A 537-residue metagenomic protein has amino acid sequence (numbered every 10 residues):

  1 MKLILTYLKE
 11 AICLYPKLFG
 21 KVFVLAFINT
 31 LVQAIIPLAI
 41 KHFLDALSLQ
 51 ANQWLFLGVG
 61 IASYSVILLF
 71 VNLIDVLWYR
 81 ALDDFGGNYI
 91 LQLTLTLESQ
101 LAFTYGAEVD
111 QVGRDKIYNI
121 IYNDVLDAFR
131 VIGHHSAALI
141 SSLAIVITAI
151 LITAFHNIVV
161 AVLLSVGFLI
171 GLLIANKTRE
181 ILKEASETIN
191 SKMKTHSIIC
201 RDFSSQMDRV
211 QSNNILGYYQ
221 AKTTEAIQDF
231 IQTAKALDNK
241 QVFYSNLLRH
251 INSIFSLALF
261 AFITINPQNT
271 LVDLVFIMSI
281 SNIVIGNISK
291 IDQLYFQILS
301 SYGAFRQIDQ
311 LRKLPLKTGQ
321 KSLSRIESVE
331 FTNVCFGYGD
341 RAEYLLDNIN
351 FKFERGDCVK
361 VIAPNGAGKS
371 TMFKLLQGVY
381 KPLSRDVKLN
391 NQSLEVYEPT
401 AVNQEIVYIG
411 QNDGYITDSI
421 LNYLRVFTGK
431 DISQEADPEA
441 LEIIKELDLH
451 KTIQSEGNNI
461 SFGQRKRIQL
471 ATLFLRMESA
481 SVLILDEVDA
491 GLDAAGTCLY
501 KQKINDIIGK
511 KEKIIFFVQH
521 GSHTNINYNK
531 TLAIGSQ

Functional and structural regions predicted by a protein language model:
M1-Q33, Q53-L57, W78, L82 (+5 more regions): Membrane-integrated ABC transporters
K9-K17, G106-A107, N123-I132, S136 (+7 more regions): An intracellular "coupling" helix at the cytosolic face of ABC transporter transmembrane type-1 domains
G20-I74, A154-V159, L271, G491: Transmembrane helix-loop-helix hairpins at lipid-water interfaces of multipass membrane proteins, especially the type-1
K21-N29, G60, Y64, A137-T188 (+3 more regions): Transmembrane helices of ABC transporter permease
G60-D75, F168-L172, N176, Y244-A261 (+1 more regions): Hydrophobic alpha-helical segments in the permease module
A102-I147: Juxtamembrane loop-to-helix connectors within ABC transporter transmembrane domains
I215, I283-R312: Cytosolic ends of transmembrane helices, especially the final helix of ABC transmembrane type-1 domains
Q377: Helix-to-loop junction immediately C-terminal to a conserved catalytic motif
